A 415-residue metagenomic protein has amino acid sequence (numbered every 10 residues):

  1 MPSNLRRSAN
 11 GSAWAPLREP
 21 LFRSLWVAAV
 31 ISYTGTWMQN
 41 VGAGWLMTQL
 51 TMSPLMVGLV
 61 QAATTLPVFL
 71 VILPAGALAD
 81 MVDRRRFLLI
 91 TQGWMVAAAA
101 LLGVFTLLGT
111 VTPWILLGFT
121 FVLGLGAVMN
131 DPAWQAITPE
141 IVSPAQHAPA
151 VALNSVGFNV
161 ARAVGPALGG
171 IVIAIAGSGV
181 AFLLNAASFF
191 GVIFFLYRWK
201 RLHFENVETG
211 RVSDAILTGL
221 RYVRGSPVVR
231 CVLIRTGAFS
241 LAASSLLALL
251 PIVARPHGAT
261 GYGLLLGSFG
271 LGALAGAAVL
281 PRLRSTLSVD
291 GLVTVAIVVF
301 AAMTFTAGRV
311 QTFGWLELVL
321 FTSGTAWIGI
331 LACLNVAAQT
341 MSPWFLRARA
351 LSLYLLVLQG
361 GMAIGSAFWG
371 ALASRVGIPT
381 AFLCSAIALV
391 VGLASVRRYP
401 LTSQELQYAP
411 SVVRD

Functional and structural regions predicted by a protein language model:
S8-P67, R221-F269: Helix-loop boundary and gating motifs at the non-cytosolic
F22, P54, R84, P113 (+7 more regions): Membrane-helix interface/capping residues of multi-pass secondary transporters
R23-N40, T64-A79, D83-A98, I115-I173 (+6 more regions): Substrate-agnostic recognition of the 12-TM MFS/MFS-like secondary transporter fold
W26, G42, G58-Q61, L88-L89 (+7 more regions): Hydrophobic/aromatic positions within or immediately flanking transmembrane alpha-helices of multi-pass small-molecule
G44-T51, L102-L108, V164-L184, I252-H257 (+1 more regions): Transmembrane alpha-helix termini and helix-breaking/packing motifs in multi-pass membrane transporters
T51, D83, F105-T110, R309-Q311: Helix-breaking motifs and short loop linkers at transmembrane-helix boundaries and internal kinks in secondary membrane
L70, P74, F87, L101 (+5 more regions): C-terminal transmembrane bundle of multi-pass solute transporters/carriers
A136, E140-I141, S178, F182-R211 (+2 more regions): Helix-loop junctions on the cytosolic side of multi-pass membrane transporters, especially the intracellular loop
